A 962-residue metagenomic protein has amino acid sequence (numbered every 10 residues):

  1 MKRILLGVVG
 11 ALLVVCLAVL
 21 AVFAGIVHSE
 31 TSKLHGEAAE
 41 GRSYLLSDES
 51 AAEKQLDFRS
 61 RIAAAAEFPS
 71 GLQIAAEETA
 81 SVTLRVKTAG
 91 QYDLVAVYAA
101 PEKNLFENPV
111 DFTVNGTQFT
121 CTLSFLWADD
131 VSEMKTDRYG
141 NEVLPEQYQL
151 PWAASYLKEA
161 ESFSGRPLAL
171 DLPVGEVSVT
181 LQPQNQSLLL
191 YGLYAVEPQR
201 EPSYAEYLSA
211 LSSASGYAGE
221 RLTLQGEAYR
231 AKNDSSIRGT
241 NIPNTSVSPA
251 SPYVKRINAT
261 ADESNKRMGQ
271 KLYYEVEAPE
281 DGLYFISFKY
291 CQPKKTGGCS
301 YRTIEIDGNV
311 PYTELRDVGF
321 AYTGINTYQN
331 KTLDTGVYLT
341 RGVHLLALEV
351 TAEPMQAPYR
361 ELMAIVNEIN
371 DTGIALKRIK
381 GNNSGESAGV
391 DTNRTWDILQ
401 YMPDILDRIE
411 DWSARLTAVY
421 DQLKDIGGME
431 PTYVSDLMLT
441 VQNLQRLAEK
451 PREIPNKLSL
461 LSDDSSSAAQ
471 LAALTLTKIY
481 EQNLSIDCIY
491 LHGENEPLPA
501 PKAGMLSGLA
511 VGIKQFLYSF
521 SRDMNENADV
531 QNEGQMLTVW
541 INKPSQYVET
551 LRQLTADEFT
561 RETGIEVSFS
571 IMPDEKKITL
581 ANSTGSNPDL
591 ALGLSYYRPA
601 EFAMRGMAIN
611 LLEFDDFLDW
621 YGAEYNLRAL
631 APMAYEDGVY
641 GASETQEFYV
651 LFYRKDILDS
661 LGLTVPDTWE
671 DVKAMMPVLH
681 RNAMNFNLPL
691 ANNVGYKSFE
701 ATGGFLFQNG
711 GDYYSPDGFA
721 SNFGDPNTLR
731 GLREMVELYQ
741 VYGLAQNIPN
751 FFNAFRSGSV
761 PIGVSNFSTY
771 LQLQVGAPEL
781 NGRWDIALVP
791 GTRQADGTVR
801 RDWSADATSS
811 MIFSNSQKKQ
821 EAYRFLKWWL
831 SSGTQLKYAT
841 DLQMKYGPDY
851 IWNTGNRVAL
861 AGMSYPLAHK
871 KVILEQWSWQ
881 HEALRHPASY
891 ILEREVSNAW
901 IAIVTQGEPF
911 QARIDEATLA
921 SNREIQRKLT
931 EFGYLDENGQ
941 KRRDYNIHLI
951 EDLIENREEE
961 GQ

Functional and structural regions predicted by a protein language model:
R3-Y490: Extracytoplasmic
T88, E280, A777-I851, W877-R885: Extracytoplasmic/periplasmic substrate-recognition and gating elements
D425-L439, N443, E449-D464, S804 (+1 more regions): C-terminal capping/gating helix-and-loop segments adjacent to ligand/active sites or protein-protein/ligand interfaces
F516-E533, Y596-V650, K673, R783-P790 (+1 more regions): Hinge/lid segment of periplasmic solute-binding proteins
D557-Y625, D656-T664, G758-I762, V775-E779 (+1 more regions): Extracytoplasmic "Venus flytrap"/periplasmic binding protein-like
Y635-E644, Y649, K673-S721, N727-T728 (+1 more regions): Extracytoplasmic/periplasmic solute-binding protein
D717-I748, V789: Glycine-centered hinge/linker elements that transmit conformational signals in sensory and ligand-binding systems
A787-G791, T840-I903, Y934-Q962: Long, aromatic- and glycine/proline-rich binding clefts that accommodate carbohydrate-like moieties
